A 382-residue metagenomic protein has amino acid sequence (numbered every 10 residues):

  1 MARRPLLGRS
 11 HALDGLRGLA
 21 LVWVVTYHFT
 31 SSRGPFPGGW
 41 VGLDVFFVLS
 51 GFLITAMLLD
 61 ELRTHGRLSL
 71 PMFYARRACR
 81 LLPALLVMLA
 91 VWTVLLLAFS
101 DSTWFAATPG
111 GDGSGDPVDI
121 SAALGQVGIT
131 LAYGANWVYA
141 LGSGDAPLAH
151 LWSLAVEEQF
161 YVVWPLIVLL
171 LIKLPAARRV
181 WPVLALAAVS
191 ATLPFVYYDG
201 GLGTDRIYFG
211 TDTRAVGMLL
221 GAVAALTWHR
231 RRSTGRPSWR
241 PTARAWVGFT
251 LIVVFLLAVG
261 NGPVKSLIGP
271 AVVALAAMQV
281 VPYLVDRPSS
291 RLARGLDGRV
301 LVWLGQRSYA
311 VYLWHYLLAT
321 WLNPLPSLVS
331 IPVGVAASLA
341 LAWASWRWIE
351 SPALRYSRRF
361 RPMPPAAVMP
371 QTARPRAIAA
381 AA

Functional and structural regions predicted by a protein language model:
L7-H11, R33-L43, G115-I129, S143-V156 (+3 more regions): Interfacial loop-to-helix transition and helix-capping segments at the boundaries of transmembrane helices
G8-E61, C79-L86, G125, A132-A135 (+4 more regions): Functionally critical transmembrane alpha-helices in membrane proteins and complexes, commonly lining
L16-H28, L49-S50, M88, R178-Y198 (+2 more regions): Small-polar-interrupted transmembrane alpha-helices in polytopic inner-membrane proteins
W23, I54-A56, A90-T93, F160-L174 (+2 more regions): Membrane-interfacial alpha-helical segments at the cytosolic side of multi-pass membrane proteins
A56, M218, A222-V223, A243-P352: Alpha-helical transmembrane segments of multi-pass integral membrane proteins
D60-D101, F105-A123, I129, S153-V162 (+7 more regions): Transmembrane alpha-helical segments and their boundary/interface "anchor" motifs in multi-pass integral membrane
E158-A188, A225-A243: Solvent-exposed interhelical
D297-V302, S351-A382: Membrane-proximal cytoplasmic C-terminal regulatory module of class A 7TM GPCRs
